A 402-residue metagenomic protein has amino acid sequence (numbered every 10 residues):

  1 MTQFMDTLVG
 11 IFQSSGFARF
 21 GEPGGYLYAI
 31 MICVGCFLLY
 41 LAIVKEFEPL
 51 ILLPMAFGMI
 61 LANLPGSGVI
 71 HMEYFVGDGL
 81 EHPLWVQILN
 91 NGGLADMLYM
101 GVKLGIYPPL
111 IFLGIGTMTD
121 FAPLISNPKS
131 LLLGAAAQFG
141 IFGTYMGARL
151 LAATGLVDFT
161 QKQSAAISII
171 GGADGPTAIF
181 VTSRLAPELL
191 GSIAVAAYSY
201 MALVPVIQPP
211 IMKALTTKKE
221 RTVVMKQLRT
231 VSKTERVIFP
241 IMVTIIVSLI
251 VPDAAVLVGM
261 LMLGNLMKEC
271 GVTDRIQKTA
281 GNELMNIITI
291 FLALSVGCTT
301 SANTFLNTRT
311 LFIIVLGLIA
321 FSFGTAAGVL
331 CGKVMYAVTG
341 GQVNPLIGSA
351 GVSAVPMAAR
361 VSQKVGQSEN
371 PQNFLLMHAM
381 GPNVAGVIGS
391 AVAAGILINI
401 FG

Functional and structural regions predicted by a protein language model:
M1-P23, A29, F75-Q87, N91 (+3 more regions): Intrinsically disordered, low-complexity non-transmembrane regions of multi-pass membrane transporters
G25, P123-Y145, S301-G328, A379-N383: Entry/N-cap segments of selected transmembrane alpha helices and their immediately preceding amphipathic helices
I43-L52, I70-H71, M97-L98, M118-L133 (+4 more regions): Interfacial helix-loop-helix linkers and transmembrane-helix boundary segments in multi-pass membrane proteins
L61, Y99-I125, G264-M267, M285-N307: Hydrophobic transmembrane alpha-helices of secondary-active transporters and Na+-translocating membrane complexes
L104, F112-M118, L133-G143, G147 (+4 more regions): Alpha-helical membrane segments and immediately flanking helix-loop junctions that form or couple to the substrate/ion
E188-V206, L316-G324, I347: Alpha-helical transmembrane segments
A196-V272: Membrane-embedded hairpin module used as a gating/binding unit in multi-pass transport and secretion proteins
T244-C331: Transmembrane helical segments that form the transport core of multi-pass membrane transport proteins
